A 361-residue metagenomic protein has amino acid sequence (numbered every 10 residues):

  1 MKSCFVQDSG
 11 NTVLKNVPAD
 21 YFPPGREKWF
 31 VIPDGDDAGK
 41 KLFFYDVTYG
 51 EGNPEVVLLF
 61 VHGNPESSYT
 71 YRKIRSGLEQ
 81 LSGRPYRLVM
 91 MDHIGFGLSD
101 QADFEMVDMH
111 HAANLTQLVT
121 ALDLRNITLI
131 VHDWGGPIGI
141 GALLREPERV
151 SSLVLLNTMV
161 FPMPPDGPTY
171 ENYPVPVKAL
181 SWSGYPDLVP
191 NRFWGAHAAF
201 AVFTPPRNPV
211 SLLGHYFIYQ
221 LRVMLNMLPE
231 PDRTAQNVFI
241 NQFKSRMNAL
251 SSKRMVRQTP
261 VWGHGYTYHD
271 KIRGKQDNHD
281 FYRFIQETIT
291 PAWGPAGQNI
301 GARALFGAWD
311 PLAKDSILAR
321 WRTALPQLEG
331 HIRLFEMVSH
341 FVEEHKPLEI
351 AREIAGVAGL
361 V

Functional and structural regions predicted by a protein language model:
S3-W29, V47-G50, E55, T70 (+3 more regions): Flexible "cap/lid" subdomain of the alpha/beta-hydrolase fold that forms the substrate-access gate
V47-L98: Conserved HGGG/HGGXW glycine-rich cap/lid loop of the alpha/beta-hydrolase fold
L59-G63, H132, F306: The conserved beta1-alpha1 loop
I74, A142, E353-V357: Hydrophobic residues on the short alpha-helix immediately C-terminal to a glycine-rich phosphate/catalytic loop
L115, V256, I350, I354 (+1 more regions): Hydrophobic "lid"/C-terminal helical patch of Rossmann-like NAD(P)-dependent dehydrogenase/epimerase domains
I130, P260, I354-V361: Short, hydrophobic alpha-helical segments
R149-V150, E329, V338: Core-facing hydrophobic residues within beta-strands of well-ordered domains
L312, F335-A351: Catalytic histidine-centered segment of alpha/beta-hydrolase-like enzymes
